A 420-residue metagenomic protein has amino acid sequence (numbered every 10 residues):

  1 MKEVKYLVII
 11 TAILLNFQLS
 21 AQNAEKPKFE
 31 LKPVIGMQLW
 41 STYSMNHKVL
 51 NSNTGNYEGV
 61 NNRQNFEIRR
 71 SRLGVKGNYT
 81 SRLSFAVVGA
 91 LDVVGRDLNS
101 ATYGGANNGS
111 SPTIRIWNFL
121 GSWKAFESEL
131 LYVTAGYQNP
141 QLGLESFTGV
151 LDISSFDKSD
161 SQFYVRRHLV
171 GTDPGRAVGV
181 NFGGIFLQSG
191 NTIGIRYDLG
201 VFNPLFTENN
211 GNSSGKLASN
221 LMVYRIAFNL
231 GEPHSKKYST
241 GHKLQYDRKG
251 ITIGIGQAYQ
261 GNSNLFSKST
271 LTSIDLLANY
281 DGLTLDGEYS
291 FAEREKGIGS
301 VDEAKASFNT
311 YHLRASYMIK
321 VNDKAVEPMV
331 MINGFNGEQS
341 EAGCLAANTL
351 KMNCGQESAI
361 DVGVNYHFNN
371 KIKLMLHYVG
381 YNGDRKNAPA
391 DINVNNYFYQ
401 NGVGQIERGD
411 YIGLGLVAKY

Functional and structural regions predicted by a protein language model:
M1-A24: Bacterial Sec-dependent N-terminal signal peptides
A24-N46, V60-F206, K216-P233, H312-I319 (+5 more regions): Outer membrane beta-barrel
K26, N46, G59-V60, G104-G109 (+3 more regions): Outer-membrane beta-barrel pore domains
P33, M37, N51-S52, I253-Q257: Catalytic-site beta-strand/loop segments enriched in glycine and acidic/polar residues
V49-G55, N181: Short Gly/aromatic-enriched secondary-structure transition segments
N209-S214, K237-H242, N262-N264: Short helix-to-loop capping/linker segments positioned immediately adjacent to catalytic or ligand/cofactor-binding
N212-S219, S267-S269: Interfacial loop-to-helix transition and helix-capping segments at the boundaries of transmembrane helices
E232-K249: Short mixed-charge
